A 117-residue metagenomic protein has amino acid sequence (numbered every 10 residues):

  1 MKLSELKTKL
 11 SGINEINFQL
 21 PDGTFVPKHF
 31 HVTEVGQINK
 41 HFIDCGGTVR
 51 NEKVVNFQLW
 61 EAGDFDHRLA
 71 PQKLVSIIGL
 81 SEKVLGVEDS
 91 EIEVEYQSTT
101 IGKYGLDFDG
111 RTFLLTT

Functional and structural regions predicted by a protein language model:
K2-S4, D64-V87: Charged, amphipathic alpha-helical segments and their flanking helix caps
K7-E34: Small/polar-rich, solvent-exposed N-terminal microdomains that initiate assembly or binding
K7-K9, F25-P27, C45, G63-A70: Short, thiol/selenol-centered motifs that function as redox-active sites or metal-ligating centers
I13, P27-H29, R50-V54, V87-D89: Short connector loops at helix/strand junctions that flank enzyme active sites, especially segments positioning acidic
Q19, Q58-W60, E95: Residue-level recognition of well-ordered beta-strand positions that form the cores of beta-sheet-rich folds across
P27-T48: Short, solvent-exposed beta-alpha or beta-beta edge segments that form flexible loop/patches at the rim of ligand
N51-D64: Short glycine-rich, basic-tinged beta-strand/loop micro-motifs
S76-T117: Helix-rich interaction surfaces within compact, conserved domain-sized segments that mediate assembly or partner
